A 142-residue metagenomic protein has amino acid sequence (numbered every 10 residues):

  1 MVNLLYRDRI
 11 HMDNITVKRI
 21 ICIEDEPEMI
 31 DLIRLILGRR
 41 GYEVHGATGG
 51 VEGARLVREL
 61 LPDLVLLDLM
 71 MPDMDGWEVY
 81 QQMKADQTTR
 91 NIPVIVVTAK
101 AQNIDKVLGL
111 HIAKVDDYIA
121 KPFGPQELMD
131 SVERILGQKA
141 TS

Functional and structural regions predicted by a protein language model:
E24: Conserved acidic carboxylate
D31-R39: Charged docking surfaces used in two-component/phosphorelay signaling
R34, E78, A101-I119, D130-E133: Alpha4 helix (beta4-alpha4-beta5 surface) of REC/receiver domains from two-component response regulators
G46-R55, G76: Helix N-cap/capping motif at the beta->alpha junctions
L60-L66: Active-site beta3 strand of CheY-like receiver
M71: Receiver (REC) domain active-site loop signature in two-component systems and cognate sites in sensor histidine kinases
P122-V132, A140: C-terminal output helix
